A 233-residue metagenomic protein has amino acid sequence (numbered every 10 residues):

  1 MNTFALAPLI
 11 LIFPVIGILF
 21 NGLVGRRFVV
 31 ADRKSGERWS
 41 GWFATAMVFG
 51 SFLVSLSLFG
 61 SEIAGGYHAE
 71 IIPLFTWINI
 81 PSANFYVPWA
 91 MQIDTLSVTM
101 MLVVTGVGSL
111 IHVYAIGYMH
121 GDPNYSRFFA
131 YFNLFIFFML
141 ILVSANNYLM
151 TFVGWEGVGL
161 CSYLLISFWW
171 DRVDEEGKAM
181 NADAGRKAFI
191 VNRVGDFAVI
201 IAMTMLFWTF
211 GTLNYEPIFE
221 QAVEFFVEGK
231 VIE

Functional and structural regions predicted by a protein language model:
M1-E233: ...captures the hydrophobic TM-helix bundle architecture rather than a specific catalytic motif, and can also fire on
